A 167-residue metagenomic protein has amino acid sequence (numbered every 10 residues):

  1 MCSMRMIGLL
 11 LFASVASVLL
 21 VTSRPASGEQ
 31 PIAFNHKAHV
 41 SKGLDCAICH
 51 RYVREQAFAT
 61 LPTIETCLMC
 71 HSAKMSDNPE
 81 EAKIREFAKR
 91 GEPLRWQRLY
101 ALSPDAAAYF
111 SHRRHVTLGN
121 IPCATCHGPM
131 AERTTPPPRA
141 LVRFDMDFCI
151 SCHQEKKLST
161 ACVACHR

Functional and structural regions predicted by a protein language model:
M1-M4: N-terminal secretory signal peptides that target proteins for export/translocation
G8, Y52, Q56, R95-W96: Short N-terminal helix-initiation segments at or just after the protein's N-terminus
G8-L9, S27-I32, K83-A88, C123-T125: A broad, low-specificity signal for short, low-complexity segments enriched in glycine/proline and polar/charged
L9-V18: Bacterial N-terminal signal peptides
L19-E29: Aromatic-capped interface at the extracytoplasmic side of an N-terminal signal-anchor transmembrane helix
R24, L99-Y100, L141: Short secondary-structure boundary/capping segments
G28-D77, S111-R167: Sequence context surrounding c-type heme c attachment/ligation sites in exported
K74-A108, S159-R167: Primarily the internal scaffold of c-type cytochrome electron-transfer domains, especially repeated/multiheme c-type
